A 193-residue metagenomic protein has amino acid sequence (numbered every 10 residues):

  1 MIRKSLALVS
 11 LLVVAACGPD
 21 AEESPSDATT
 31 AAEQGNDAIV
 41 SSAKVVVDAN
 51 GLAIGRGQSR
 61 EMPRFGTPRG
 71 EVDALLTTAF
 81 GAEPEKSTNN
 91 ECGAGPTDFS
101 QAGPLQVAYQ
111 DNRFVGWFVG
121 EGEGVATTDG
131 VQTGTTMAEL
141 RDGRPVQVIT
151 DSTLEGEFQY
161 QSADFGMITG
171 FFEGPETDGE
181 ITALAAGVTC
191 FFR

Functional and structural regions predicted by a protein language model:
M1-L6: Bacterial N-terminal signal peptides that target proteins for export
V9: Flanking scaffold residues of small Cys/His-coordinated metal-binding clusters
V13-A16: C-terminal motif of bacterial Sec signal peptides marking the signal peptidase cleavage site
G18-T153, T177-R193: Short helix/turn-capping signatures at newly exposed starts of structured segments
G156-T177: Low-complexity, intrinsically disordered Gly/Pro/Thr-rich segments
